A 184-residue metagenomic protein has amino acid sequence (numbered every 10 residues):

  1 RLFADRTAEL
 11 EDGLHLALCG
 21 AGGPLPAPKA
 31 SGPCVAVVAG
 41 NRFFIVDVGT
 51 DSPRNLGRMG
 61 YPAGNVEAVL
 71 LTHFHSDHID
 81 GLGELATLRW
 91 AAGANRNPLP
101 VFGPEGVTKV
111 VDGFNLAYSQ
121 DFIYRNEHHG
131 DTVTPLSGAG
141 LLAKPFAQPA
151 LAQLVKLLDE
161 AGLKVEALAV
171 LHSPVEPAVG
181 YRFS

Functional and structural regions predicted by a protein language model:
R1-S184: Binuclear metal-dependent hydrolase catalytic cores
